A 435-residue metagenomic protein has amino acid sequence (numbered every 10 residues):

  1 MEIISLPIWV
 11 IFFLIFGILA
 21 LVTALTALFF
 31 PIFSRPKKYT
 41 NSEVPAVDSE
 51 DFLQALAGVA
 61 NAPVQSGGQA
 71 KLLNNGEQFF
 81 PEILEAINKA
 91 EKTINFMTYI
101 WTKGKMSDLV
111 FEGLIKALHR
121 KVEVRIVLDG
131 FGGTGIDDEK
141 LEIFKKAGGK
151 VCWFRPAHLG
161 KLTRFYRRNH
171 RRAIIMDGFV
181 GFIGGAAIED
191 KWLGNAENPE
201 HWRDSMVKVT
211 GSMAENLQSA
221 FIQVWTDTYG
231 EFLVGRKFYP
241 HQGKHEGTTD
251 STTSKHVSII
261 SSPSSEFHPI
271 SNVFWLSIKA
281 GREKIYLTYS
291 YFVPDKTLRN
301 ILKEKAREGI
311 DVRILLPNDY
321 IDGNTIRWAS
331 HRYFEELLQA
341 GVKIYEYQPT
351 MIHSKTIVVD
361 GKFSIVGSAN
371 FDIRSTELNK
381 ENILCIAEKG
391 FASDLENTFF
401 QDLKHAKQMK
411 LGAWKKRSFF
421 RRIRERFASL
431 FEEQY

Functional and structural regions predicted by a protein language model:
E2-Y435: Charged, low-complexity intrinsically disordered terminal segments
